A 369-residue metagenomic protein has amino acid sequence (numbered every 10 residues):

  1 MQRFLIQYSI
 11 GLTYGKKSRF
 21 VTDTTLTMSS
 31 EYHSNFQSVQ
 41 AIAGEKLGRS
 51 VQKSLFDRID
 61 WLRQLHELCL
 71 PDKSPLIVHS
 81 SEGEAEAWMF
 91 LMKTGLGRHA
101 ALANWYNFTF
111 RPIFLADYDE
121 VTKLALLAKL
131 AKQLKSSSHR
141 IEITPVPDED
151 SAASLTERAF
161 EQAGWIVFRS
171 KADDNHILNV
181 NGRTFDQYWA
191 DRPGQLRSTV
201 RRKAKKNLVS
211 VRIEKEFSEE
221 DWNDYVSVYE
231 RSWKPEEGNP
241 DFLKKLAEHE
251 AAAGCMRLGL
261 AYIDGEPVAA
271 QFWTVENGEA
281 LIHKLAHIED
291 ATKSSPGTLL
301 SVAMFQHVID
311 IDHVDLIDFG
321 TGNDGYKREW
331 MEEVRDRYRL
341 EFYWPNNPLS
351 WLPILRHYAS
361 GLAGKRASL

Functional and structural regions predicted by a protein language model:
F4, Y8-F20, T24, H33 (+3 more regions): Active-site/acyl-donor-binding loops of N-acyltransferases
S30-E82, E86-H99, V146-S151, E157-A159 (+2 more regions): A conserved beta-strand-loop-helix scaffold within acyl/acetyltransferase catalytic domains
K73-S74, S136-H139, M256, I311-V314: Short, high-confidence coil segments that cap the C-terminus of an alpha-helix and link into the following beta-strand
N104-F114, S170-L178, V209-R212, R335-Y338: Acyl/amide activation-and-transfer machinery of modular secondary-metabolite enzymes
Y106-S137: A gly/proline- and charged-residue-enriched helix-loop-helix capping module
D119, A125-A128, Y229-L352: Aromatic (often tryptophan-rich) hydrophobic motifs at membrane interfaces
S138-D148: Divalent metal-dependent hydrolysis catalytic cores, especially in the metallo-beta-lactamase
